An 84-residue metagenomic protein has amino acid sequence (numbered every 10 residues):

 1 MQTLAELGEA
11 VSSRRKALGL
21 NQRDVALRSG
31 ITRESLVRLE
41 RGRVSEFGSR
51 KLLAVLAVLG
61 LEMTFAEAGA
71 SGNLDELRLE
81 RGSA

Functional and structural regions predicted by a protein language model:
M1-A17: A short, Lys/Arg-rich alpha-helix, primarily the initiator
Q2-E6, G42, E46, R50: Residues at secondary-structure transition points
T3, S35-R38, L52-V55: Residue-level recognition of specific faces of alpha-helices
R14, R28, L39: Residues in the recognition helix of alpha-helical DNA-binding motifs
L20-S35: Short alpha-helical DNA-recognition segment
I31-S45: Recognition helix of helix-turn-helix/homeodomain-like DNA-binding domains that insert into the DNA major groove
S49-A66: DNA major-groove recognition helix of helix-turn-helix/homeodomain DNA-binding modules
T64-A84: Short, charged recognition helix plus adjacent turn of helix-turn-helix-like nucleic-acid-binding domains
